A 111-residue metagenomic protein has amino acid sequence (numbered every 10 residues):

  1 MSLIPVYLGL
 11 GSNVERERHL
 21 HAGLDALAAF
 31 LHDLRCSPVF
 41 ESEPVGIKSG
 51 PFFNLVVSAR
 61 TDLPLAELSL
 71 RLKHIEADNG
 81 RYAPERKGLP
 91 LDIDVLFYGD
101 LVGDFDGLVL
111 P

Functional and structural regions predicted by a protein language model:
S2-Y7: Extreme N-terminal starter segment of soluble prokaryotic enzymes
L10-S12, V57-L63, F97-D100: Short beta-strand-to-loop capping motifs
N13, C36, D94: Residue-level signal for inorganic ion chemistry
E15-R18: Short N-terminal binding/cap micro-motifs at the start of the first secondary-structure element
H21-P64: Short, surface-exposed acidic-centric catalytic microdomains
S42-F53, A66-S69, H74-P111: Flexible, gly/pro- and Lys/Arg-enriched active-site loops
